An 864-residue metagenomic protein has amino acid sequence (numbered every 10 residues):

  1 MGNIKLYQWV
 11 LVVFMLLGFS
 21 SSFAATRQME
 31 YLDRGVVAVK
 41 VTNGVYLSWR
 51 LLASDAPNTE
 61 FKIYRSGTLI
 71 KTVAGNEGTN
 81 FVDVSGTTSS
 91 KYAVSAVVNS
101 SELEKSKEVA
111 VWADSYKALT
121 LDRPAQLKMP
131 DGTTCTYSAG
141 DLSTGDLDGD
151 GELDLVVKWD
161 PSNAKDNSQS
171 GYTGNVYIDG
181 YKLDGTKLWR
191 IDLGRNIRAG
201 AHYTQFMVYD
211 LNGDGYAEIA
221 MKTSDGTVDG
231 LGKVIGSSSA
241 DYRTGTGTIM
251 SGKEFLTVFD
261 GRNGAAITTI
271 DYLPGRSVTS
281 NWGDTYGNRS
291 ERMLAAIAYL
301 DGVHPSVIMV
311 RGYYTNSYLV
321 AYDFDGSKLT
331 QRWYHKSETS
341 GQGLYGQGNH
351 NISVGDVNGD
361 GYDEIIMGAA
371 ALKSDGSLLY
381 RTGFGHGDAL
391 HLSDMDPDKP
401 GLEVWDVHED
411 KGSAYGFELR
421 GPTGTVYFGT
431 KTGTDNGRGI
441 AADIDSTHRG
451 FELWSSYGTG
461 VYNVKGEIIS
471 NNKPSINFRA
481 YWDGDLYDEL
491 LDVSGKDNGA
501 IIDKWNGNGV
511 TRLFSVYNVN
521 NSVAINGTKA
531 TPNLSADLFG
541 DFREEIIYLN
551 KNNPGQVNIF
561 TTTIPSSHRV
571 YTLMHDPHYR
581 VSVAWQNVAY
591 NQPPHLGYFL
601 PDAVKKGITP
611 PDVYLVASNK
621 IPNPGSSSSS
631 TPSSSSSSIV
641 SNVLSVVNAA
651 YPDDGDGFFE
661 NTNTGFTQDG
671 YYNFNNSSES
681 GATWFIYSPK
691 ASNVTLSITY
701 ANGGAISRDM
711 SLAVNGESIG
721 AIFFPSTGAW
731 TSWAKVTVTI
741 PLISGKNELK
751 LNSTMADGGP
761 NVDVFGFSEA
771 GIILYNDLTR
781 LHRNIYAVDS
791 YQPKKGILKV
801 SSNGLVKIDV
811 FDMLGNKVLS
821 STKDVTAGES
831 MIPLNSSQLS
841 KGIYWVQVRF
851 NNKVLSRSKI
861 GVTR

Functional and structural regions predicted by a protein language model:
M29-D33, G44, L51-A56, T68 (+2 more regions): Beta-propeller-forming repeat regions
N43-L47, A682, V694-L696, K794-L798: Structural beta-strand segments of beta-rich domains
L52-S66, L805-V806: Solvent-exposed loop/turn segments flanking beta-strands in beta-repeat/beta-sandwich domains
V84-S89, P741-S744, S837-K841: Surface-exposed, short loops/turns at beta-strand junctions within beta-sandwich domains
V176, R262, S627-L774: Extracytoplasmic
L774-V810, E829-S837: Glycine-centered coil/turn sites that cap beta-strands in beta-rich domains
Y775-L778, H782, V825, P833 (+1 more regions): C-terminal tail/sorting-segment detector
